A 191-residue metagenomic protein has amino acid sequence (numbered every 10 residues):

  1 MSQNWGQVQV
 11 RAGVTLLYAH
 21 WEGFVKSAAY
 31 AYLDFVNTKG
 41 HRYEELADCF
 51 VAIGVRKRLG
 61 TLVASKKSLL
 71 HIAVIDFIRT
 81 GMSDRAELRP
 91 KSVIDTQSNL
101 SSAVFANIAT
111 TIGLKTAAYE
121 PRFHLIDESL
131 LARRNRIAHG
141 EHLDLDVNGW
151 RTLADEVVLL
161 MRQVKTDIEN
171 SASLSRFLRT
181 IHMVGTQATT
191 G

Functional and structural regions predicted by a protein language model:
M1-T15, Y32, Y43-E45, L159: Charged alpha-helical initiation segments
Q3, Q7-Q9, Q97, Q163 (+1 more regions): Residue-identity detector for glutamine
Q3-A19, G140-L143, V147-W150: Short, charged/polar micro-motifs that form catalytic or ligand-binding hotspots
G6-Q9, F24, Y32-V36, I168-S173: Charged, low-complexity, helix-prone segments enriched in Lys/Glu/Asp/Gln
R11, K26, R133-R136: Basic side chains
L16-L17, F24-Y119, D127: Helix-loop junctions and short alpha-helical segments
E22-G23, V164: Extended alpha-helical coiled-coil scaffold domains characteristic of the BAR superfamily
A103-G191: Polyanionic, low-complexity intrinsically disordered segments
